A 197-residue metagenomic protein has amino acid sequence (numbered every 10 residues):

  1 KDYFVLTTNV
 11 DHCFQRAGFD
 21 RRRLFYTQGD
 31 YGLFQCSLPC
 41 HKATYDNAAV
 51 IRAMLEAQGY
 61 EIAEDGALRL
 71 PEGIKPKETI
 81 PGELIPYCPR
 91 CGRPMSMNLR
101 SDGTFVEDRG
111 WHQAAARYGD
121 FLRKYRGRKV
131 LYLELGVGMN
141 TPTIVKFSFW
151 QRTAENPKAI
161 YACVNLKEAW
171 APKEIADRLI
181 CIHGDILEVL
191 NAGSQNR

Functional and structural regions predicted by a protein language model:
K1-R197: Conserved catalytic alpha/beta core of Sir2/sirtuin-type deacylases, generalized to analogous enzyme cores that bind
